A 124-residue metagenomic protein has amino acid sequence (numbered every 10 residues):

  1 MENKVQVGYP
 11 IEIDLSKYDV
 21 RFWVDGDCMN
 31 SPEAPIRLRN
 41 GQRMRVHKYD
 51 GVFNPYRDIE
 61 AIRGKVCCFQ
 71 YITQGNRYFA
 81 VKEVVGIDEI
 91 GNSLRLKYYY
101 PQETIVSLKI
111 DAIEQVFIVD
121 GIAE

Functional and structural regions predicted by a protein language model:
M1-I11: Extended boundary segments
S16-V20, V24-E124: Acidic/glycine-rich C-terminal interaction modules and beta/coil loop segments that lie outside canonical DNA-binding
